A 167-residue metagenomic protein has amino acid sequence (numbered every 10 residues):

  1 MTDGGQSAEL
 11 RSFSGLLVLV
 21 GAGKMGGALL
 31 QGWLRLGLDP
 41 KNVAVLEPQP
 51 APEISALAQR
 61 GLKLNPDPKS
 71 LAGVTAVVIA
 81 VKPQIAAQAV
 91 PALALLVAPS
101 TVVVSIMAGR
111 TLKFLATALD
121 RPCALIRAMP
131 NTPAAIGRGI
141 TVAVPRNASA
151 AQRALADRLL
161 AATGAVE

Functional and structural regions predicted by a protein language model:
T2-P68, R138, A165: NAD(P)+-binding Rossmann beta1-loop-alpha1 motif at the extreme N-terminus of oxidoreductases
V18, A108, S149: Short, conserved glycine- and acidic-residue-centered signature motifs in active-site or ligand-binding loops
A22, A92-L93, A151: Structured catalytic cores of enzymes that bind and process phosphorylated ligands/cofactors
K24, P50, R110-T111, T132 (+1 more regions): Short, glycine/serine-rich, charged loops/turns that create anion-binding and catalytic segments at active sites
L29, S55, R60, L64 (+1 more regions): Rossmann-like NAD(P)(H) cofactor-binding subdomain of soluble oxidoreductases
F114-A124, I140-E167: Internal alpha-helical scaffold of NAD(P)-dependent oxidoreductase catalytic cores
